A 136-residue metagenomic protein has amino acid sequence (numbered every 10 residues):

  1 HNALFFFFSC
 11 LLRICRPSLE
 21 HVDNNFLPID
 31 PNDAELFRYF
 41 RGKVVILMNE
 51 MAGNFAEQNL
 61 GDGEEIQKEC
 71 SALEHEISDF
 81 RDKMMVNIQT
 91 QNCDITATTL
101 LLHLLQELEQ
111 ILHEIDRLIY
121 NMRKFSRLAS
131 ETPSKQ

Functional and structural regions predicted by a protein language model:
H1-Q136: Cytosolic, long alpha-helical scaffolding segments
